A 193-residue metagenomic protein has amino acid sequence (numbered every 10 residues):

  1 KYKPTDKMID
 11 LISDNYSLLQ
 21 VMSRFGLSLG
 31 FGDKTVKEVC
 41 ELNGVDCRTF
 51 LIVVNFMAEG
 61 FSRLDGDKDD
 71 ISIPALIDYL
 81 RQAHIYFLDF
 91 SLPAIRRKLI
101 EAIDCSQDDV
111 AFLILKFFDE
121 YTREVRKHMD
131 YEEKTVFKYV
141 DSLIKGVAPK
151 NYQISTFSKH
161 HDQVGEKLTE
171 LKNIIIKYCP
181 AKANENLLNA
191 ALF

Functional and structural regions predicted by a protein language model:
K1-F193: Small-residue-biased structural context
